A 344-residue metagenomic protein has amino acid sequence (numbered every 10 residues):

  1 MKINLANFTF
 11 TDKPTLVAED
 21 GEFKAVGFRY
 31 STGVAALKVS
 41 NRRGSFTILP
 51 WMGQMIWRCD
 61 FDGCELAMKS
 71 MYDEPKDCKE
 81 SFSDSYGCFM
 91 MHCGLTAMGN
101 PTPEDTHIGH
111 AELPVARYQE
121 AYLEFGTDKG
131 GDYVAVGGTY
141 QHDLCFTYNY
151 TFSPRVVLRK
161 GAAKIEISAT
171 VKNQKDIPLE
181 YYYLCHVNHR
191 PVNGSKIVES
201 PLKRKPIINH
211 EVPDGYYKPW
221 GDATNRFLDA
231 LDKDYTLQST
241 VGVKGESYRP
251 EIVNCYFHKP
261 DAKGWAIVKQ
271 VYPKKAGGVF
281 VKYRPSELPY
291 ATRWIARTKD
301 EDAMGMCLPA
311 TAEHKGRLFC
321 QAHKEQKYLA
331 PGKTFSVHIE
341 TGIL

Functional and structural regions predicted by a protein language model:
M1-E166, I177-E180, V187-L344: Surface-exposed acidic/polar loop and edge beta-strand patches at domain peripheries
